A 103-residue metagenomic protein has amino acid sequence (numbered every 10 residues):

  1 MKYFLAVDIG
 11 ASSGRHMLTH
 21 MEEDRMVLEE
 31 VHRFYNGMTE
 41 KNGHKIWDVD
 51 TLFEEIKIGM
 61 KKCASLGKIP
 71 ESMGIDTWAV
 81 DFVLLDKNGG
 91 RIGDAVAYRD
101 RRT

Functional and structural regions predicted by a protein language model:
M1-D94: N-terminal glycine/serine-rich phosphate-binding loop of ATP-dependent small-molecule kinases, especially carbohydrate
D100: Carbohydrate-associated surface elements
